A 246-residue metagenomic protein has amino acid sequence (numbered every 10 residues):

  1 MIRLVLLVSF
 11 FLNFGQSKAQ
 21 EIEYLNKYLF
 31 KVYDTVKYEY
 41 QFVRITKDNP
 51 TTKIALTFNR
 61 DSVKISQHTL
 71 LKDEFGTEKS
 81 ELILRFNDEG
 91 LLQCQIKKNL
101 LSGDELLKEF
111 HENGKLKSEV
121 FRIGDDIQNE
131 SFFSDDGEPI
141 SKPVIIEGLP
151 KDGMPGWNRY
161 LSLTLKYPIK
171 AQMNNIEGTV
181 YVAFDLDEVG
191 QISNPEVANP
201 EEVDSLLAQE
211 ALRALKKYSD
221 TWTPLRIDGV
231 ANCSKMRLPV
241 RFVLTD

Functional and structural regions predicted by a protein language model:
M1-L25, L161: Bacterial Sec-dependent N-terminal signal peptides
Q20-H111, K115-I123, I127-F133, E138-I145: Periodic aromatic/glycine/histidine/acidic cluster detector with a strong bias toward beta-strand repeat architectures
D88, P200-E202, V243-T245: Short coil/turn motifs at secondary-structure junctions
L100-L101, G124-D125, E147, K170 (+1 more regions): A short acidic/small-residue loop/turn micro-motif
G124, E188, F242-D246: Non-catalytic surface loops within mature trypsin-like serine protease
L149-A183, E210-D246: Short proline/glycine- and basic residue-enriched helix-capping loop/turn segments at helix->loop/beta transitions
L186-S193: Short, glycine-anchored, charge-dense loop/turn motifs used at functional sites
N194-E196, P224: Extracellular/lumenal ectodomain signal focusing on beta-strand-rich modules and carbohydrate-recognition contexts
